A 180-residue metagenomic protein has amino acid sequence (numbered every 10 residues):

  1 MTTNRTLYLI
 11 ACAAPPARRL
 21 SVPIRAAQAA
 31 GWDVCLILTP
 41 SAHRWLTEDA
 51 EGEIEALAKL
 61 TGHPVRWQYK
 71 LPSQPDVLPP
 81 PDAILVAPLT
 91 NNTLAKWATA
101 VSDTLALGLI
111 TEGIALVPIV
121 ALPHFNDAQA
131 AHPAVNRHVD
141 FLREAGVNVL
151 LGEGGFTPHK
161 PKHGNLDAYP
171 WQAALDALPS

Functional and structural regions predicted by a protein language model:
M1-A121, F125-S180: A cross-family phosphate/adenosyl-ligand binding-site feature
